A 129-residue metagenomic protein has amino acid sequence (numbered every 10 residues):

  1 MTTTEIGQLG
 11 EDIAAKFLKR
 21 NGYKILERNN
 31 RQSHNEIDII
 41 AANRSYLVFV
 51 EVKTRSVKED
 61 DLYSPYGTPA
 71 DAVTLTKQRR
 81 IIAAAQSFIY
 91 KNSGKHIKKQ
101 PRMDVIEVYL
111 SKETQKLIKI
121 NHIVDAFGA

Functional and structural regions predicted by a protein language model:
M1-R28: Acidic-basic catalytic patches of nuclease active cores, encompassing PD-(D/E)XK and other metal-cofactor nuclease
E5, L9, H34, T68-T76: Residues at secondary-structure transition points
L18, I39-L62, I81: Conserved catalytic cores of phosphodiester-cleaving nucleases, focusing on short active-site segments
K24-L47: Active-site metal-binding core of divalent-cation-utilizing nuclease and nuclease-like domains
N35-I37, V48, P101-M103, I118: Change "...and in nucleic-acid phosphodiester-cleaving endonucleases..." to "...and in nucleic-acid processing enzymes
T54-S111: Catalytic cores of nucleic-acid endonucleases
E107-A129: Short, low-complexity, polybasic intrinsically disordered segments
